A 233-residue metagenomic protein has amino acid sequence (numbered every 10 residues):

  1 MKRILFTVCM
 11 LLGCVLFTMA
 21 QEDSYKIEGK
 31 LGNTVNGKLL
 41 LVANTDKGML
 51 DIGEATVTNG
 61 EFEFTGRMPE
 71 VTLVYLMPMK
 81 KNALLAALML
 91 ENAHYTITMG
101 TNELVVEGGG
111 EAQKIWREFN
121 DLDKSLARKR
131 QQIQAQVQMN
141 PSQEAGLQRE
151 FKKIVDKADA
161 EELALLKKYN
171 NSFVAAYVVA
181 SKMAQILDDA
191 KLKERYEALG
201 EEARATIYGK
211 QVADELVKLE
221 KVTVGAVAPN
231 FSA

Functional and structural regions predicted by a protein language model:
M1-K26: Bacterial Sec-dependent N-terminal signal peptides
A20-A160: A non-transmembrane, solvent-exposed segment enriched in polar/low-complexity residues
K153-N170, A190-L192: Amphipathic alpha-helical coiled-coil segments
L165, K182, L199-G200: Alpha-helical solenoid scaffolds that mediate protein-protein interactions, centered on TPR/SEL1-like repeats but also
K168-S172, Q185, E202-K210: Short solvent-exposed coil/turn linkers within tandem alpha-helical repeat scaffolds
V178: Substrate/cofactor-recognition hotspot
A190-G200, V227-S232: Alpha-helical repeat scaffolds
K210-A233: N-terminal "domain-start" segment that seeds a small globular fold
